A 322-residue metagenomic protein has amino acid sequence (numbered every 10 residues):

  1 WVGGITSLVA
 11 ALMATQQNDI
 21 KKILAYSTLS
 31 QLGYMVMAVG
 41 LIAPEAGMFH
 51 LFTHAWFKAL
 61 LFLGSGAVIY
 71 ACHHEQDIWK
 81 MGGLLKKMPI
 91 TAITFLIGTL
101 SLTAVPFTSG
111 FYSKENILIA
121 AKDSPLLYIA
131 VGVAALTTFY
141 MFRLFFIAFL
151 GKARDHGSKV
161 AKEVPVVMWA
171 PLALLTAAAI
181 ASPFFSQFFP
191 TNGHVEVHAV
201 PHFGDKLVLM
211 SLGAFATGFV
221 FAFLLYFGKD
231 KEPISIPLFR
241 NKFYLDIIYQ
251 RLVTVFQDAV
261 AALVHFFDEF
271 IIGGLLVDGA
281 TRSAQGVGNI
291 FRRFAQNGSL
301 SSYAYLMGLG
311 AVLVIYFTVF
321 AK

Functional and structural regions predicted by a protein language model:
W1-E163, A178-F184: Hydrophobic transmembrane alpha-helices and their helix-loop junctions in integral membrane proteins
F49-F52, P125-A130, D205-M210, Q296-A304: Membrane-entry segments of alpha-helical transmembrane domains in multi-pass membrane proteins
K58, A135-R143, A214-I234: Hydrophobic alpha-helical membrane-embedded segments
G98-L102, P171-F185, Q257-F266, L313: Hydrophobic alpha-helical membrane-insertion segments
L102-F107, I180-Q187, F223-L224, V314-A321: Alpha-helical transmembrane segments of multi-pass membrane proteins
A134-L136, T176-I180, S211-F221, V253 (+1 more regions): Hydrophobic cores of alpha-helical transmembrane segments in multi-pass integral membrane proteins
A161-F219: Hard-cation-handling environments
N192-K206, K231-K322: Aromatic-capped, Gly/Pro-kinked transmembrane alpha-helices
